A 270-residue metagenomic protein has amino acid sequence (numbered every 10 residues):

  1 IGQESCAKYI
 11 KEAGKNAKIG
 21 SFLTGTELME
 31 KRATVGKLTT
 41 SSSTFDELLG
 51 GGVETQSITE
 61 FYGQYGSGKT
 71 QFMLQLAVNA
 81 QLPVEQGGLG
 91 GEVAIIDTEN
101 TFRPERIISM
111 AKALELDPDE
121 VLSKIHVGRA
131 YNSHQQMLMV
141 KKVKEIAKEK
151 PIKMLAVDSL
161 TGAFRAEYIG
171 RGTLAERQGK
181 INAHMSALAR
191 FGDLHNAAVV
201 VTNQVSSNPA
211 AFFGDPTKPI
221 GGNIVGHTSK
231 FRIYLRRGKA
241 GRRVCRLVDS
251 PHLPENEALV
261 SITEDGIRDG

Functional and structural regions predicted by a protein language model:
I1-Q3: Small-residue hinge/turn detector
Y9-E120: The Walker A/P-loop phosphate-binding site
T39-S42, D46, T55, T70-Q71 (+6 more regions): Amphipathic alpha-helical transducer elements in NTP-driven molecular machines
F45, F61, I107, I125 (+4 more regions): Conserved RecA-like P-loop NTPase ATPase core
G51-E54, P83-L89, L116-V121, E145-K150 (+2 more regions): Conserved catalytic network of the ASCE P-loop NTPase/AAA+ motor domain
T59, A94-I96, H126-G128, V200 (+1 more regions): Hydrophobic/aromatic beta-strand patches that form the interior of the parallel beta-sheet core in alpha/beta enzyme
G88-T173: Conserved inter-motif catalytic segment of the P-loop NTP-binding fold
Q178-N182, S186-G270: Phosphate-binding/switch region of NTP-binding enzymes
